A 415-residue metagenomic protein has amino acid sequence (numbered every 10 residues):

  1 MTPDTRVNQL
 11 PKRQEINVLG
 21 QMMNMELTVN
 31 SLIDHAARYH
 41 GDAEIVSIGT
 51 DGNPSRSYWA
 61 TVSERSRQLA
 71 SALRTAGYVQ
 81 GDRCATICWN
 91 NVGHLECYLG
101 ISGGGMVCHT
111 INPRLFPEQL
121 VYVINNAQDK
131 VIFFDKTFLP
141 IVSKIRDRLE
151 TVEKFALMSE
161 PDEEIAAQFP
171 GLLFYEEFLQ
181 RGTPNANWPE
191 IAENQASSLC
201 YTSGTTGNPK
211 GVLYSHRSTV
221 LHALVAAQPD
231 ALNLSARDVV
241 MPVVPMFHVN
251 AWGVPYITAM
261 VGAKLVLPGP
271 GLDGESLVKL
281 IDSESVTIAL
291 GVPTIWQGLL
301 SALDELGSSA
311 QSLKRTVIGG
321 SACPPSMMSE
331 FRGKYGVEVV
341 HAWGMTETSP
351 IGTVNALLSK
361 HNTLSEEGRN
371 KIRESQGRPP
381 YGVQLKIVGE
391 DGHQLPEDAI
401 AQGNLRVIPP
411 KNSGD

Functional and structural regions predicted by a protein language model:
L32, T75-A76, G103-Q180, I191: Structural core segment of the AMP-binding/adenylate-forming
I45-N91, L95-L99, F116-V121, F174-E177: Conserved AMP-binding/adenylate-forming core of the ANL superfamily
G49, C88-W89, M106-I124, K136-I141 (+2 more regions): ATP-dependent adenylate-forming carboxylate-activation enzymes
L73-Y78, G182-N194, L199-M241, G253 (+2 more regions): Conserved adenylate-forming
R83, W89-P117, N125-V131, I145 (+4 more regions): A short helix-loop-beta submotif of the ANL/AMP-binding
V220-V239, V249-T287, A302: Conserved AMP-binding/adenylation subdomain of ANL enzymes
M260, V286-G291, L300-K371, Q384 (+1 more regions): Gly/Ser/Thr-rich phosphate-binding loop
P379-P409: Conserved beta-loop-beta connector loops within the AMP-binding
